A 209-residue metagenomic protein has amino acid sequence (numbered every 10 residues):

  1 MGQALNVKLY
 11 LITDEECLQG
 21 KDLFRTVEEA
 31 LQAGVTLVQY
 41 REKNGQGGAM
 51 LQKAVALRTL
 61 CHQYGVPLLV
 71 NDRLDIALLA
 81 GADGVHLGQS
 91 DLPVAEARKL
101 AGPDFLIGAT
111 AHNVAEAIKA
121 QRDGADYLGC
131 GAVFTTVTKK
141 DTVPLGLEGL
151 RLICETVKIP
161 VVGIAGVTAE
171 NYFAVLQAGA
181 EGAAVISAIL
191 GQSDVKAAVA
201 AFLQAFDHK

Functional and structural regions predicted by a protein language model:
M1-L92, K99-D126, T142, L152 (+4 more regions): Conserved N-terminal beta1-alpha1 strand-loop-helix module at the mouth
G146-L150: Short alpha-helical segments enriched in small residues
E181-G182, S187: C-terminal structural segments of small proteins and small subunits
